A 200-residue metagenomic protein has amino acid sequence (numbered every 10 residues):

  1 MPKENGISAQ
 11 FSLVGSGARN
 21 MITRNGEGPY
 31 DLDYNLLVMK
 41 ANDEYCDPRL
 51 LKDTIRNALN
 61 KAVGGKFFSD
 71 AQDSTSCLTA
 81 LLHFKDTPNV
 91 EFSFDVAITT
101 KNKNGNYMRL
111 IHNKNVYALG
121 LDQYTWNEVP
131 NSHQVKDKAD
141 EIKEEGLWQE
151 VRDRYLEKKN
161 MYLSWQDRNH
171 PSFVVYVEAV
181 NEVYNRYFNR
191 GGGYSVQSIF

Functional and structural regions predicted by a protein language model:
M1-A9, F68-S69, Q123-F200: The feature captures the alpha-helical scaffold/lid subdomain characteristic of nucleotidyltransferase
P2-I7, R49-N104: Conserved catalytic core of two-metal-ion nucleotidyltransferases
P2-L32, L36-Y45: Active-site nucleotide-donor binding segment shared across nucleotidyl transfer reactions
M21, D53, N181-Y184: Predominantly extracellular/lumenal beta-strand repeat domains
Y30-L32, T54-N57, K114-A118: Short, low-complexity, polar/charged sequence segments that are solvent-exposed and flexible
N35-M39, L59-A62, L119-T125: Glycine-rich loops and low-complexity Gly/Arg-rich segments that provide flexible linkers or classic glycine-based
D43-L51, L147, P171: Alpha-helix capping and helix-coil boundary motifs
T87-P130: Conserved, surface-exposed functional patches that form binding/active-site neighborhoods
